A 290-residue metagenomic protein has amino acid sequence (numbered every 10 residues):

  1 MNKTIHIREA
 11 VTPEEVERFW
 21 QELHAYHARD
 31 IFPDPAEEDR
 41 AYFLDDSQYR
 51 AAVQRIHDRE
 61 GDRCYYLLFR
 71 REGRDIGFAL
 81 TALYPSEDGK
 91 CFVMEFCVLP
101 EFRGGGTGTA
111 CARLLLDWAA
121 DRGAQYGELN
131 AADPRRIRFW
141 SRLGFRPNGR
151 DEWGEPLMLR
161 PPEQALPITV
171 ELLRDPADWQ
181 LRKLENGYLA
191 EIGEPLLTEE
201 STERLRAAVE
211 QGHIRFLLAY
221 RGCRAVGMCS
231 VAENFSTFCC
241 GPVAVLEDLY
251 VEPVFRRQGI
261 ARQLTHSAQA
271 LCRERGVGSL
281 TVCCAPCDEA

Functional and structural regions predicted by a protein language model:
N2, R146-P167: Terminal substrate-recognition subdomain of acyl/acetyltransferases
E9-G89, M94, L99, A112 (+6 more regions): Acetyl-CoA-dependent GNAT
F92, G123-Q125, G144, H213 (+2 more regions): Short loop/turn motifs at secondary-structure junctions
V98, G104-D117, R142, V251 (+1 more regions): Conserved acetyl-CoA-binding loop-helix of GNAT-fold acetyltransferases
G104-G105, T109, I137, L159-A165 (+2 more regions): Acyl-donor (CoA/ACP) binding surface of acyl/acetyltransferases
T109, D133-D151, R262, E274 (+2 more regions): Conserved active-site alpha-helix within GNAT-family acetyltransferase domains
A119-A132, T265, C272-A285: Conserved GNAT acetyl-CoA-binding A-motif
